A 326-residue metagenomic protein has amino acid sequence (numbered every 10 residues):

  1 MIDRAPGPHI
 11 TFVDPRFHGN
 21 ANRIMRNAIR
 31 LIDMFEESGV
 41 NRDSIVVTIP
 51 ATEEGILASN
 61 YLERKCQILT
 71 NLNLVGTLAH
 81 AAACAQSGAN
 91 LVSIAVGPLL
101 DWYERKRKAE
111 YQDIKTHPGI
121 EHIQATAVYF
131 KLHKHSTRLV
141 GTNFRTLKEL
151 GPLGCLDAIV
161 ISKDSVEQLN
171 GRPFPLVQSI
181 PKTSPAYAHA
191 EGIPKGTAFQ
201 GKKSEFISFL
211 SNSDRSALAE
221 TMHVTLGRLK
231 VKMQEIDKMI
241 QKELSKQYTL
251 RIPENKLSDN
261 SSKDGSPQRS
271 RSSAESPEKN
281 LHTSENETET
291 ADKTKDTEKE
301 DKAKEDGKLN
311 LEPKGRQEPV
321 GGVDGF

Functional and structural regions predicted by a protein language model:
M1-I56: Active-site beta->alpha loop and helix N-cap motifs at the rims of alpha/beta catalytic domains
M1-P6, S38-V40, A125-T137, I236: A structural motif corresponding to the C-terminal end of an alpha-helix and its immediate exit/capping segment
G19-N27, G76, Y111-E121, T221-V224: Alpha-helix N-cap and loop-to-helix initiation/capping positions
N22, I32-M34, S38-V40, S44-I45 (+3 more regions): A structure-centric feature marking long, well-folded core domains of fungal metabolic enzymes and membrane transporters
M25-I32, I56-S59, A81, I120-A127 (+2 more regions): Generic structural signal for well-ordered alpha-helices, preferentially at hydrophobic/aromatic core positions
V40-V46, A58-L72, Y129-V140: Short beta-strand/loop segments at the ligand-binding rim of alpha/beta enzyme cores
L69, G76-A188: Catalytic alpha/beta core domains of metabolic enzymes, predominantly
I180-P181, Y187-D296, E300-F326: C-terminal extensions of enzymes
